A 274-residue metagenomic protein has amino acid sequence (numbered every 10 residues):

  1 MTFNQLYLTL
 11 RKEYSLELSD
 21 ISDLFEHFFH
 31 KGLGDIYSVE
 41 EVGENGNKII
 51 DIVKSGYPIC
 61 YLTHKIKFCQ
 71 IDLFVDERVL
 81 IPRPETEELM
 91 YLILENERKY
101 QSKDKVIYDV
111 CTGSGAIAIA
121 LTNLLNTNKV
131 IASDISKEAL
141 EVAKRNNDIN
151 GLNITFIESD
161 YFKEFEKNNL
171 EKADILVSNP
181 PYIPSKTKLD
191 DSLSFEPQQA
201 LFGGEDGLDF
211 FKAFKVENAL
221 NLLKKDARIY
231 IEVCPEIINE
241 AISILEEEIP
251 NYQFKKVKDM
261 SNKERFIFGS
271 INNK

Functional and structural regions predicted by a protein language model:
M1-E40: Non-catalytic accessory regions of SAM-dependent methyltransferases
K12-S15, N126, L152, P250: Proline-centered flexible-loop/turn and helix-kink motifs
E26-N96: Conserved AdoMet
L73, I154-F156, F254: Generic structural signal for residues in well-ordered beta-strands
E88-L189, A213: Conserved SAM/SAH cofactor-binding pocket of Class I
P180-F211: Mobile active-site "lid"/loop adjacent to the S-adenosyl-L-methionine
D206-S270: Conserved Class I SAM-dependent methyltransferase catalytic core
N273-K274: Flexible, glycine-/basic-rich loop-and-beta segments that form/coincide with the SAM-dependent methyltransferase
